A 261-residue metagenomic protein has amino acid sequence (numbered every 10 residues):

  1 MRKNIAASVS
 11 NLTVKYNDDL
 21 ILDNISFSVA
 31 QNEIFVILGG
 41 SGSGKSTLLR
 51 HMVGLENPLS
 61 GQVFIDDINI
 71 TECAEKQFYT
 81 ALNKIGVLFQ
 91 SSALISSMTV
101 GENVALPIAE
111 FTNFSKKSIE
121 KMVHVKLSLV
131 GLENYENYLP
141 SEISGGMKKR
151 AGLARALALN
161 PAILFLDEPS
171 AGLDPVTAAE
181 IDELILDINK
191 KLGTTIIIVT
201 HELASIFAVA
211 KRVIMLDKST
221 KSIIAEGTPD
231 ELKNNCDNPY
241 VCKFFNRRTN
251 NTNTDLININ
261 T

Functional and structural regions predicted by a protein language model:
V53: Helix-to-loop junction immediately C-terminal to a conserved catalytic motif
I70-G86, K116, K233-C236: ABC ATPase NBD coupling module
M98-L106: Short coil-to-helix segment of the ABC ATPase nucleotide-binding domain corresponding to the Q-loop/switch region
K117-N134: Conserved ABC ATPase "signature" region
L139-I143, M147: Conserved ABC ATPase signature
A158-A162: A short, proline-enriched helix->beta-strand linker immediately N-terminal to the Walker B motif in ABC-type P-loop
L164-D167: Catalytic Walker B motif of ABC-type/P-loop ATPase nucleotide-binding domains
